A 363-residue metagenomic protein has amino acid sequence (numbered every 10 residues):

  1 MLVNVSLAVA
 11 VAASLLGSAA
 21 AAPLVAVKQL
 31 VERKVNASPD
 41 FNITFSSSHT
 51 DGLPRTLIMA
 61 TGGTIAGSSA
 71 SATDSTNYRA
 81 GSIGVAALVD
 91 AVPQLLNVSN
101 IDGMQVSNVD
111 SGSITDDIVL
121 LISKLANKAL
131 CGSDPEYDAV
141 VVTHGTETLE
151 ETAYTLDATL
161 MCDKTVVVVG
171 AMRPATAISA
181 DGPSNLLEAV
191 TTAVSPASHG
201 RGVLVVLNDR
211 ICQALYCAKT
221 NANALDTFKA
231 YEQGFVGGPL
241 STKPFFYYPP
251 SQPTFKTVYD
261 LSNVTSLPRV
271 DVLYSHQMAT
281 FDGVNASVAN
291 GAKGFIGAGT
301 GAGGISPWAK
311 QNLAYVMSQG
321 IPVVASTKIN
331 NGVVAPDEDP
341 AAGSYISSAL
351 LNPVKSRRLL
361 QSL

Functional and structural regions predicted by a protein language model:
M1-V27: Fungal secretory targeting signals
A21, T44-S48, A302-L363: C-terminal non-catalytic interaction/assembly regions of soluble proteins
V25-A129: ATP/NTP phosphate-donor binding region
L53, M59, G67-S69, G84-L95 (+1 more regions): Accessory alpha-helical/coil subdomains and C-terminal extensions that flank or cap enzyme catalytic cores
A72-G81, T148, Y154-V167, G182-E188 (+2 more regions): A glycine- and small-aliphatic-rich helix-loop capping segment at beta-alpha/alpha-beta transitions that lines
S133-L149, N290-A302: Short acidic, glycine-rich surface-loop motifs adjacent to enzyme active sites
V142-K164, I305-A314: Short Gly/Thr/Asp-enriched flexible loops that form oxyanion-binding sites at enzyme active sites
V168-S241: Internal gly/pro-rich beta-alpha loop/helix module that stabilizes soluble enzyme cofactors or their anionic handles
